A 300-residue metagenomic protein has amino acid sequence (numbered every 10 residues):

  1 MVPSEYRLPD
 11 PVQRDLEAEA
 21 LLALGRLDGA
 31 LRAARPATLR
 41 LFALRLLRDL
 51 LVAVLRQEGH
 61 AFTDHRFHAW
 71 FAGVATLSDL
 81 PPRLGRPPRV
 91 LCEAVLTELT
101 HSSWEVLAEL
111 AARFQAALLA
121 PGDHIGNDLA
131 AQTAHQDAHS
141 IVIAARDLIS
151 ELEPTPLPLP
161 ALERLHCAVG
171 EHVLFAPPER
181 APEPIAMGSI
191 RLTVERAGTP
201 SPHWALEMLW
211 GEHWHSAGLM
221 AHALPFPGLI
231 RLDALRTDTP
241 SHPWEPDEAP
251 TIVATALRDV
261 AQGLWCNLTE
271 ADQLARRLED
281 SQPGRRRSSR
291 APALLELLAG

Functional and structural regions predicted by a protein language model:
M1-G300: FIC/Doc superfamily catalytic core
